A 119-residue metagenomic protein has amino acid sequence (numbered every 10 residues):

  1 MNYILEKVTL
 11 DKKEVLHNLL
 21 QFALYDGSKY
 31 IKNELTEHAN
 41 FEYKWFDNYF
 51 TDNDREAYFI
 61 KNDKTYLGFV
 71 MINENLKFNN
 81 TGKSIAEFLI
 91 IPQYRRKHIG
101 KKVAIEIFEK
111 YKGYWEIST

Functional and structural regions predicted by a protein language model:
Y3-N18: A short beta-loop-alpha structural element at the N-terminal edge of CoA-dependent acyl/N-acetyltransferase catalytic
V8, N73-K77: Short beta-strand micro-motifs enriched in acidic
V15-F22, W45, K102, E106: Alpha-helical elements of Rossmann-like donor-binding domains used by nucleotide-donor carbohydrate transfer enzymes
L24-F46: Conserved GNAT-fold acetyl-CoA-binding loop/helix
K44-F59: A short helix-loop-beta-strand connector motif used in the catalytic cores of GNAT acetyltransferases and, in some
F59, T65-E74, S84, L89: Conserved beta-strand in the GNAT
I90, R96-E109: Conserved acetyl-CoA-binding loop-helix of GNAT-fold acetyltransferases
K110-T119: Conserved GNAT acetyl-CoA-binding A-motif
